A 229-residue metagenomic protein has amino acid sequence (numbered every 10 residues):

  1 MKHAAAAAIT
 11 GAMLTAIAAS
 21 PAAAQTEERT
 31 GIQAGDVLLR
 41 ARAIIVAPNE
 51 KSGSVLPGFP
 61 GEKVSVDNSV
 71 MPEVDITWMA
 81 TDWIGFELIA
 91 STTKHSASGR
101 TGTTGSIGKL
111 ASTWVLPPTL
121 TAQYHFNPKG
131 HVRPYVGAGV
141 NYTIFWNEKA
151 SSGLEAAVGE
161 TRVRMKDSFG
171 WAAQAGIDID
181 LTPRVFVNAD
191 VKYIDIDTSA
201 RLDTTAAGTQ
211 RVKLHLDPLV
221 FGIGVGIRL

Functional and structural regions predicted by a protein language model:
M1-Q33: Cleavable N-terminal export/targeting peptides
A23-D75, V220-G222, G226-R228: Short glycine/proline- and aromatic-enriched beta-strand/turn motifs that initiate or cap beta-hairpins
Q25-G35, W83, P128-R133, L181-R184: Short loop/turn motifs that connect adjacent beta-strands in outer-membrane beta-barrel proteins
I45-A47, D75-S152, L216-L229: Gram-negative (and chloroplast) outer-membrane scaffold detector with strong preference for beta-barrel transmembrane
E50-P60, P72-E73, A90-T92, S96-S98 (+6 more regions): Outer-membrane beta-barrel domain signature
G58-K63, T103-A111, A157-V163, A207-K213: Extracellular loop and loop/strand-boundary signature of outer-membrane beta-barrel proteins
S65-V70, S112-P117, V163-G170, K213-P218: Short sequence motifs at beta-strands and strand-loop junctions characteristic of Gram-negative outer-membrane
H95, G99, T182-L229: Predominantly the C-terminal beta-signal and adjacent terminal strand-loop region of outer-membrane beta-barrel
